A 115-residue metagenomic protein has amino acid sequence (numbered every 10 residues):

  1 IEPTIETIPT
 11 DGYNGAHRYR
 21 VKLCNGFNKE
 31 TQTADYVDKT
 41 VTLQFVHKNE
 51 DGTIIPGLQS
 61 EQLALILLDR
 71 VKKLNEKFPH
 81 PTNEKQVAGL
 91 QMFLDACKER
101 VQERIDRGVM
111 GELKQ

Functional and structural regions predicted by a protein language model:
E2-P9, Y13: Small-residue-enriched alpha-helical segments and adjacent helix-cap loops that form tight helix-helix packing
P9, T31-T33, F78: Short, flexible coil/linker segments at or flanking structured domains
Y13, Y19-K22, T33, C97-R100 (+1 more regions): An extracellular/secretory-lumen and virion-surface interaction module
Y13-A16, F27, V109-E112: Intrinsically disordered, low-complexity regions
R18-L74: A short, structured beta-strand/loop element
L68-G111: Short, compact, well-ordered microdomains
Q115: A domain-level signal for the structural core that forms small-molecule/cofactor-binding pockets and catalytic centers
